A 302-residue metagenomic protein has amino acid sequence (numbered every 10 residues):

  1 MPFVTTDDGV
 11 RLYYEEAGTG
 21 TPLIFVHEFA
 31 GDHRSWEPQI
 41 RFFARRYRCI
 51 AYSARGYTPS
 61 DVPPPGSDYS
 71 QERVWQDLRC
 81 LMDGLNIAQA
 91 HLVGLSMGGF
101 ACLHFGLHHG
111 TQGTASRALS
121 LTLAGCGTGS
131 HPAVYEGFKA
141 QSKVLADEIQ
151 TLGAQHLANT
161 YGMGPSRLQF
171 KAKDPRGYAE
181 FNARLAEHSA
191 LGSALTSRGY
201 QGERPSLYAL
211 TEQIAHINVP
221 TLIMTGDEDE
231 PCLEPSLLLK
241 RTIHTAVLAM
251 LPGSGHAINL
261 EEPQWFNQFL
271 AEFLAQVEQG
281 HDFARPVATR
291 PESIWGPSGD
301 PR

Functional and structural regions predicted by a protein language model:
T6-S67: Conserved HGGG/HGGXW glycine-rich cap/lid loop of the alpha/beta-hydrolase fold
E72-A90: Conserved acidic catalytic loop of the alpha/beta-hydrolase fold
G94, G98, C102: Gly/Ala-rich beta-loop-alpha elbow adjacent to hydrolase catalytic centers
L103, L107, A115-L152, H156: Flexible "cap/lid" loop of the alpha/beta hydrolase fold
P132-G137, T151-Q213: Conserved alpha/beta-hydrolase catalytic His-Asp/Glu region
I217, I223-T225: Short beta-strand/loop motif that positions the catalytic acidic residue of the alpha/beta-hydrolase fold
E230-P235: Conserved alpha/beta-hydrolase "acid-adjacent" motif
A246-R302: Catalytic active-site module of serine/aspartate enzymes centered on a nucleophile-bearing elbow/loop
